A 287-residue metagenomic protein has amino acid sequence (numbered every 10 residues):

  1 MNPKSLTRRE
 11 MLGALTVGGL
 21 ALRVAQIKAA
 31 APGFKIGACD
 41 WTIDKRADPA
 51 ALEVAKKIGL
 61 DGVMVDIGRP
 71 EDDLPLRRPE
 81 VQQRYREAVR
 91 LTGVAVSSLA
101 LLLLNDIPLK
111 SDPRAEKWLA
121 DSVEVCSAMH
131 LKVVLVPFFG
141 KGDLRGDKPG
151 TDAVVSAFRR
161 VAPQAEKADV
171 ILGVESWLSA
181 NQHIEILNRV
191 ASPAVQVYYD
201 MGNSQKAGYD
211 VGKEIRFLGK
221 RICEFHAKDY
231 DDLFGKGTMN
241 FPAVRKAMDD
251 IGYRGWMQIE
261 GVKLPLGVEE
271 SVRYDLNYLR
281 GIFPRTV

Functional and structural regions predicted by a protein language model:
N2-K35, D44-I58, A180-V287: Histidine-acidic metal/acid-base catalytic patches
L15-T16, L20-Q26, A50-L52, K56 (+4 more regions): Active-site acidic/histidine proton-transfer and metal-coordination neighborhood in alpha/beta enzyme cores
F34-C39, V63-V65, V96-L101, V134-V136 (+4 more regions): Hydrophobic faces of well-ordered beta-strands that scaffold small-molecule active sites in alpha/beta enzyme cores
W41, L74-P75, D112, G150-T151 (+2 more regions): A generic secondary-structure micro-motif detector that highlights 1-2 residue hydrophobic/ambivalent hotspots embedded
T42, I67-R69, L102-N105, F138-G142 (+4 more regions): Active-site-proximal loop/turn and secondary-structure-junction residues that shape catalytic pockets, frequently
D44, R78, A115, A153-V154 (+1 more regions): Charged, low-complexity surface patches
D66-R86, K141-R145: Glycine-rich, proline-tolerant flexible connector loops at the mouths of alpha/beta enzymes
V81, W118, V154-A157, N240 (+1 more regions): Hydrophobic alpha-helical membrane-association signature
